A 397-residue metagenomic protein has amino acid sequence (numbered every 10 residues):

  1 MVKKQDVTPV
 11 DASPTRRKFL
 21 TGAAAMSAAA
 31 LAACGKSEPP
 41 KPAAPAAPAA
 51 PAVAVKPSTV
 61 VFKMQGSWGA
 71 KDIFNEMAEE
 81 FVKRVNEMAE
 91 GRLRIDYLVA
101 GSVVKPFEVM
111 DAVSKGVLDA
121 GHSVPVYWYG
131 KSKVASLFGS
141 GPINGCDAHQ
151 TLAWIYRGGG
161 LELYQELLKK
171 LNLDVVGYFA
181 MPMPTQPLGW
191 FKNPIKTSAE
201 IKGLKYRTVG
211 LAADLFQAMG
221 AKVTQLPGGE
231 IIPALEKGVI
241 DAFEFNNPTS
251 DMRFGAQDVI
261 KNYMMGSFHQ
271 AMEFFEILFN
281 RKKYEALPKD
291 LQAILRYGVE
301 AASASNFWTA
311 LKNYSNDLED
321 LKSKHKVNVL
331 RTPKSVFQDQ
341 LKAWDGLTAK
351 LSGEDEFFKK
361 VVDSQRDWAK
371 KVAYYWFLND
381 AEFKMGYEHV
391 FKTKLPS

Functional and structural regions predicted by a protein language model:
V2, D11-T151, E166-S397: N-terminal secretory/targeting leader peptides
H149-L163: A gly/proline- and charged-residue-enriched helix-loop-helix capping module
